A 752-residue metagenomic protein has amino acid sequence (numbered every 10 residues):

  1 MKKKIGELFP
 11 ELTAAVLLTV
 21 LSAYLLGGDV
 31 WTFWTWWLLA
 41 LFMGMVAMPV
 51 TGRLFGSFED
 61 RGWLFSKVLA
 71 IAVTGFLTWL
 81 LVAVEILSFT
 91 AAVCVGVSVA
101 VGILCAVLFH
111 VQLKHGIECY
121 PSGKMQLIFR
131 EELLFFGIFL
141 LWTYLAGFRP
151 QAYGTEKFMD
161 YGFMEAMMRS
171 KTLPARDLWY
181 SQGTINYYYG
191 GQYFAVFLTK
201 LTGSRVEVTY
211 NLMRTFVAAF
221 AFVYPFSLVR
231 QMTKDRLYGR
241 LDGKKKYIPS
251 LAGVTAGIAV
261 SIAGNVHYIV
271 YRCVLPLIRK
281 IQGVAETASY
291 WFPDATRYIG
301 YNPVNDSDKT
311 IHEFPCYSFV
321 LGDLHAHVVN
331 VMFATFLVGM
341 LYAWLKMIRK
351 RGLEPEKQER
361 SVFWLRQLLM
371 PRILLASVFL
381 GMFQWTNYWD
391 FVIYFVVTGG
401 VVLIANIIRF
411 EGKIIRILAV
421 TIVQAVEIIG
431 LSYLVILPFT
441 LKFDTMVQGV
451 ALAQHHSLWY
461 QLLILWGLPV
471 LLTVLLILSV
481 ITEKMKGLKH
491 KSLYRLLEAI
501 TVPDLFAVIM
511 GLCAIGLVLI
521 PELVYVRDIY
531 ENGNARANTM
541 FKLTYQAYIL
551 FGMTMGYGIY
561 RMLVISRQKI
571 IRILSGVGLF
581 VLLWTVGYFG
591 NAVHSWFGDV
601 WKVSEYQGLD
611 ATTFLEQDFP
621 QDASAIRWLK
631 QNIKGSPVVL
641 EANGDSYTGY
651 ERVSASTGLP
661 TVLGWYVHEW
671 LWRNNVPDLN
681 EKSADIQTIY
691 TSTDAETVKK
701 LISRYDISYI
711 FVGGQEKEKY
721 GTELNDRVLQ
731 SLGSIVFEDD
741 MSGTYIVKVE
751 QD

Functional and structural regions predicted by a protein language model:
M1-Q126, S432-K484, C513-P521, Y525: Membrane-embedded, hydrophobic transmembrane alpha-helices
M1-S22, S88-Y144, T233, L237-I258 (+6 more regions): Start-transfer (signal-anchor) and selected internal transmembrane alpha helices of multi-pass inner/ER membrane
V30-W34, L38, S122-E131, G137-F336 (+2 more regions): Active-site lumenal/periplasmic loops and adjacent helix-entry segments of GT-C-fold, multi-pass membrane
T215-A218, Y394, A535-M562: Hydrophobic/aromatic-rich transmembrane helices and adjacent perimembrane loops
S318-L321, L374-T386: Membrane-interface alpha helices of multi-pass inner-membrane proteins
L341-M370, Y394-I429, M446-Q454, L472-G487 (+2 more regions): Perimembrane helix-loop-helix junctions
I373, T421-Y433, K491-E498, M562-V593: Signature aromatic-anchored transmembrane alpha helix within multi-pass, membrane-resident enzymes that catalyze glycan
F580, G590-D752: Extracytoplasmic
